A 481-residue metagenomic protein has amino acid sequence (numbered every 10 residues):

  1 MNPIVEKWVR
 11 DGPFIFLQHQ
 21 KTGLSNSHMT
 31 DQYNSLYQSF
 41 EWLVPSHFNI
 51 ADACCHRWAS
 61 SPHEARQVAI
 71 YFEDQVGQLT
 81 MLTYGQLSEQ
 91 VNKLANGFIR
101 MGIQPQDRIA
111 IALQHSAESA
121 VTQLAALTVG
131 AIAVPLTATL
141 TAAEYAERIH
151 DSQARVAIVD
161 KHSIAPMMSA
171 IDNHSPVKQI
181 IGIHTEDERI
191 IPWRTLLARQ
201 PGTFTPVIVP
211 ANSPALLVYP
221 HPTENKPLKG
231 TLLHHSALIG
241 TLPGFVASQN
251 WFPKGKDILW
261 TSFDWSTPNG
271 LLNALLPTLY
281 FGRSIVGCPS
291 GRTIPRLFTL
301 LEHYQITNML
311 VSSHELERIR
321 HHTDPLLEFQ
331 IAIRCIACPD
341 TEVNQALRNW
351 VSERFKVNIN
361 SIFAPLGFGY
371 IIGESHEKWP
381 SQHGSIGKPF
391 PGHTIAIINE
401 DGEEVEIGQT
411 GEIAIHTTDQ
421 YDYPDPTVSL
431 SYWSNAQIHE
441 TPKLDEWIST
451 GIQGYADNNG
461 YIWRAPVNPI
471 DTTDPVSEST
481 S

Functional and structural regions predicted by a protein language model:
R66-L124, T141-A146, R194-T195, L233-A237: Conserved AMP-binding/adenylate-forming core of the ANL superfamily
R66-V68, G182-E188, T195-P227, W251-I258: Conserved pre-ATP/AMP-binding loop-to-beta segment of ANL
M81-G85, A215-P243: Conserved AMP-binding A3 loop
V91-K93, A198, A211, K229-F252 (+1 more regions): Conserved structural elements of the adenylate-forming
L124, T128-L196, S312, I319: Structural core segment of the AMP-binding/adenylate-forming
I239-T261, W265-N308, H322: Conserved AMP-binding/adenylation subdomain of ANL enzymes
Y280, I306-V311, R320-S381, T394 (+1 more regions): Gly/Ser/Thr-rich phosphate-binding loop
A414-T480: Conserved ATP-binding/catalytic segment of the ANL
